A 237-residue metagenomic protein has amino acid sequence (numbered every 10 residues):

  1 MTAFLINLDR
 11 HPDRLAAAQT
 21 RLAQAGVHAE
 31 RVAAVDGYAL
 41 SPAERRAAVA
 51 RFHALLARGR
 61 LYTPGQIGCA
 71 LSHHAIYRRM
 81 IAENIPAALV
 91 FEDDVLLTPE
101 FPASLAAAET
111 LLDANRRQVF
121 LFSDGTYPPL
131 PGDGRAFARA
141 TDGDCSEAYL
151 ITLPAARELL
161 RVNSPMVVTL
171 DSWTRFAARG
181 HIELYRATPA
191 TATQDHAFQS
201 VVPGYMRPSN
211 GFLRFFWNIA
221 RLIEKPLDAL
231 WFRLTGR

Functional and structural regions predicted by a protein language model:
M1-F91, V95-R237: An acidic/histidine-cluster motif and surrounding catalytic segment that typifies divalent-metal-assisted enzyme active
